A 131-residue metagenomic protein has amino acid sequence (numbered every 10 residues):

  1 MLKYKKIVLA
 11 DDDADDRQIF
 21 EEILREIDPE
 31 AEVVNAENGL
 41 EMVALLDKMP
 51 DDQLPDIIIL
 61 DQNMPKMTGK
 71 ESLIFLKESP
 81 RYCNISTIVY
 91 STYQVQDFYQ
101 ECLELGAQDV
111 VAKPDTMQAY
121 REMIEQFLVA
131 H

Functional and structural regions predicted by a protein language model:
D11, L60-D61: Active-site residues of response regulator receiver
A14-N38, L105: Two-component/phosphorelay signaling modules centered on CheY-like receiver
N35-D47, G69: Helix N-cap/capping motif at the beta->alpha junctions
A44, K70-C83: Short amphipathic alpha-helix used as the core "switch/output" element in two-component signaling
D52-L60: Active-site beta3 strand of CheY-like receiver
M64: Receiver (REC) domain active-site loop signature in two-component systems and cognate sites in sensor histidine kinases
E71, Q94-V111: Alpha4 helix (beta4-alpha4-beta5 surface) of REC/receiver domains from two-component response regulators
